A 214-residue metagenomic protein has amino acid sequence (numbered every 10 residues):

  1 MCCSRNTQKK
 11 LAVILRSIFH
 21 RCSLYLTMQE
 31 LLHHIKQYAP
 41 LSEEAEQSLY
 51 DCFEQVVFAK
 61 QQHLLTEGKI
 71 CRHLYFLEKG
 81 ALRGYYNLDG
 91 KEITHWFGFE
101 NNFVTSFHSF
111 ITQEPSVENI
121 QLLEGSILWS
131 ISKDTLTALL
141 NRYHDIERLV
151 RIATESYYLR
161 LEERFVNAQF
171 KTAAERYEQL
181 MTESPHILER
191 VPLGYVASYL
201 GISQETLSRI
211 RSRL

Functional and structural regions predicted by a protein language model:
C2-C3, C22: Cysteine-centered motifs
R5-K9: Charged/polar low-complexity intrinsically disordered segments
K10-T27: Short, Lys/Arg-enriched N-terminal segments with co-localized hydrophobic residues within the first ~10-30 amino acids
C22-E54: Cyclic nucleotide-binding regulatory module and flanking cytosolic helices
C22-Y25, K171-L214: Phosphate-/nucleic-acid-contacting segments
Q37, H63-E124: Cyclic nucleotide-binding regulatory domains
S116, T135-T172, R176: A small-molecule sensor/coupling module
